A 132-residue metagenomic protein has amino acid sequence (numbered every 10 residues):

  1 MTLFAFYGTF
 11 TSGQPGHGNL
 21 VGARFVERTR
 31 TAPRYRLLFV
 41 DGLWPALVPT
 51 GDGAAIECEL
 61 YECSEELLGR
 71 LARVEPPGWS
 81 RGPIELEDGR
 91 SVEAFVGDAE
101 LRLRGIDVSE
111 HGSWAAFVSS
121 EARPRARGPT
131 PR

Functional and structural regions predicted by a protein language model:
M1-R132: Glycine-aromatic micro-motifs
